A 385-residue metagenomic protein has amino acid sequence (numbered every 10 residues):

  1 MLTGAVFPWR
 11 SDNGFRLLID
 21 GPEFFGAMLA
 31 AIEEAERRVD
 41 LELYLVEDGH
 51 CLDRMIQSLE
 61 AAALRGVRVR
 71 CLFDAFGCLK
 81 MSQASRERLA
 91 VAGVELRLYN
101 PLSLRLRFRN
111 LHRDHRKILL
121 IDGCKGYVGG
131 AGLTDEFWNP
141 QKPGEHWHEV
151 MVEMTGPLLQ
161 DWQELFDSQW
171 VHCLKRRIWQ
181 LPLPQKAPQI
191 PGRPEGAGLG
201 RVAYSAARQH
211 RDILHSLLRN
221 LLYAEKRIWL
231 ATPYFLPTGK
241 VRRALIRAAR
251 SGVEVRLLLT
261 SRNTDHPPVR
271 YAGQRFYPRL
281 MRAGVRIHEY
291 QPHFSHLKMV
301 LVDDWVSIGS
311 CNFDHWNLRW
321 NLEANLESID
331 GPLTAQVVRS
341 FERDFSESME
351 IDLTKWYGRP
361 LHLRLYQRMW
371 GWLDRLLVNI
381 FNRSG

Functional and structural regions predicted by a protein language model:
M1-G385: Charged, low-complexity intrinsically disordered terminal segments
